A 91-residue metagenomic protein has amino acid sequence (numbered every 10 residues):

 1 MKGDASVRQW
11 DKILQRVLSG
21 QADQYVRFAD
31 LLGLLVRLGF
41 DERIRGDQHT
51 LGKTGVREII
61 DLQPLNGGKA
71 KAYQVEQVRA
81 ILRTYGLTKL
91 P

Functional and structural regions predicted by a protein language model:
M1-A5, T54, P91: Ribonuclease/tRNase effector modules and their secretory precursors
K2-A5, Q9-G33, I44: A charge-rich, low-complexity, intrinsically flexible signal that marks solvent-exposed coils, linkers, repeats
K12, R57, G68: Residue-level signal for pocket-adjacent positions within structured domains
K12-L18, D61, A80-G86: Basic helix-extension-helix modules of the SAP/HeH family
V17-G20, L65-K69: Short histidine-centered catalytic/ligand-binding loop motif
Y25, R45, G68-A72: Short, well-ordered coil↔helix boundary/capping segments
L34-Q63: A short, structured beta-strand/loop element
N66-P91: C-terminal structural segments of small proteins and small subunits
